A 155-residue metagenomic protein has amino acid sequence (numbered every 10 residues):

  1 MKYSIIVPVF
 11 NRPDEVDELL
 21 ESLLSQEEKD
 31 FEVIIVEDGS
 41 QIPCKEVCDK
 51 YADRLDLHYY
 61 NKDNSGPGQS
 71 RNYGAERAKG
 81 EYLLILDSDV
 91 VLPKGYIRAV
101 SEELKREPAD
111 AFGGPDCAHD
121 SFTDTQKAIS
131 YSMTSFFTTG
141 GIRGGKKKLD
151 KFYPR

Functional and structural regions predicted by a protein language model:
M1-S25: N-proximal low-complexity "stem/linker" segments adjacent to membrane-targeting elements
V9-D17, E37, Q41, P93-K94: A structural helix-start
L20-N61: Acidic donor-binding segment of Leloir-type glycosyltransferases
K62-A78, A99: Glycine-rich, basic loop-to-helix element that forms the pyrophosphate-binding segment of sugar-nucleotide handling
L83: Short aromatic/hydrophobic "clamp" motif used to bind/position activated sugar donors
D87-V91: The conserved acidic donor/metal-binding loop of glycosyltransferases
G95-K127, Y131: Conserved donor NDP-sugar-binding/catalytic core segment of glycosyltransferases
G114-D120, I129-P154: Short, flexible, basic/aromatic active-site loop/helix in glycosyltransferases
